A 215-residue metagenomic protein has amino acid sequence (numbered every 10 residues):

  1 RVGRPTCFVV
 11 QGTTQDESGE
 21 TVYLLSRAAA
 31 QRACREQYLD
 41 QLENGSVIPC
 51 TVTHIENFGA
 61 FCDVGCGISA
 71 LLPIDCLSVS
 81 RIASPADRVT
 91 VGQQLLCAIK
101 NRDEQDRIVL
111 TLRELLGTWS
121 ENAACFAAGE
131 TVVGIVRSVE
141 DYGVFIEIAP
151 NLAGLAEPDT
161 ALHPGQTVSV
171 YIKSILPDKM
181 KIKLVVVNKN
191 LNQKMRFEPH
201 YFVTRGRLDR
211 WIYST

Functional and structural regions predicted by a protein language model:
R1-T215: Single-stranded RNA-binding regions, centering on S1/OB-family and related RNA-binding modules
